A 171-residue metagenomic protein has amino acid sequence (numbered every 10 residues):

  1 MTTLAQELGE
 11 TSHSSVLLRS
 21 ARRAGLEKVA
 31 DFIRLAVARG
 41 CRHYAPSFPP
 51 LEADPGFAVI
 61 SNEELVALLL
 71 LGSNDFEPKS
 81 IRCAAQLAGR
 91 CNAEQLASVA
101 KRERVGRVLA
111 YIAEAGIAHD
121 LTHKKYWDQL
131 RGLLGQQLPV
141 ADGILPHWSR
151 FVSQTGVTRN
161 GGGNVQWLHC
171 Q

Functional and structural regions predicted by a protein language model:
M1-A24: Basic, Lys/Arg-rich alpha-helical nucleic-acid-recognition elements, primarily the DNA-binding modules of transcription
Q6, D31-R34, A38, E94 (+2 more regions): Polar/charged alpha-helical tracts
L17-G40: Short, charged recognition helix plus adjacent turn of helix-turn-helix-like nucleic-acid-binding domains
G25, V37, R104, D120 (+2 more regions): Short linear sequence motifs
Y44-V140: Mid-protein regulatory/catalytic core that forms ligand/cofactor-binding pockets and protein-protein interaction
T122-Q171: Charge-dense, extended regions
